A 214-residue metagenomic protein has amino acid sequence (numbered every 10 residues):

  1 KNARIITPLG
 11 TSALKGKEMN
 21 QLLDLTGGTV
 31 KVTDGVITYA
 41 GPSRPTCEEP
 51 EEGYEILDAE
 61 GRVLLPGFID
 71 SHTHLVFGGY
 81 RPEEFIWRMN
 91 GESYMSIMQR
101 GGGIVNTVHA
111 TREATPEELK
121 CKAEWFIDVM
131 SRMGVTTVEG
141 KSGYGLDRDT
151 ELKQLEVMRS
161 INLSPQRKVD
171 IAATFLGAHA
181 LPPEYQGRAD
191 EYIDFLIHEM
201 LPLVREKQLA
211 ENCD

Functional and structural regions predicted by a protein language model:
K1-E49: N-terminal metal-binding scaffold of metallo-dependent hydrolase/deaminase domains
A3, V30, G35, G61 (+5 more regions): Divalent metal-coordination and catalytic microenvironments
I5, G53-D58, A173: Conserved beta-strand scaffold positions in the cores of enzyme catalytic domains, especially in NTP/NDP-utilizing
L23, E51-E52, M133, V169 (+1 more regions): Structured loop/turn residues at beta-strand edges in well-structured enzyme cores
Y54-E55, A59-C121: Metal-associated gating/positioning segment near the N- to mid-region
T107-K122, T136-D214: Metal-coordinating catalytic core of metallo-dependent amide/deamination hydrolases
W125: Glycine-rich phosphate-binding loops of nucleotide-dependent enzymes
M130: Phosphate/adenylate-binding glycine loop and adjacent helical scaffold
